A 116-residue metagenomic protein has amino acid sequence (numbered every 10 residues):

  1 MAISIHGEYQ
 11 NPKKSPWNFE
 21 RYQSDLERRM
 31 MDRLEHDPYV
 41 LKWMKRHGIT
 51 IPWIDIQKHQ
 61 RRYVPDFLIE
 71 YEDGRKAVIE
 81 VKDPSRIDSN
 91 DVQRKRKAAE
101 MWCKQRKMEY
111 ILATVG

Functional and structural regions predicted by a protein language model:
M1-G116: Electrostatic, structured charged patches in enzyme active sites and in nucleic-acid/phosphate-binding
